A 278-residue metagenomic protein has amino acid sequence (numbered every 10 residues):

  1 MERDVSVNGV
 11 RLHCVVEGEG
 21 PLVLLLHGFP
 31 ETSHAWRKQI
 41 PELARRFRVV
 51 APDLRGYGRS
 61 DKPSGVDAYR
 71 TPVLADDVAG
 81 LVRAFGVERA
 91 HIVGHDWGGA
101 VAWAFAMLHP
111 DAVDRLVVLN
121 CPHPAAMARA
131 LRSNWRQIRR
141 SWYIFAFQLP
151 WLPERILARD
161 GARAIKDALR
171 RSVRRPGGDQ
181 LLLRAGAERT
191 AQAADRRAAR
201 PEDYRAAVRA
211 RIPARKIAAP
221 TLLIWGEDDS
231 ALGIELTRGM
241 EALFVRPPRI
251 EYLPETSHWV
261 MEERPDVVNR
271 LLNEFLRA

Functional and structural regions predicted by a protein language model:
M1-R11: N-terminal cap/lid segment of alpha/beta-hydrolase-fold proteins
S6-N8, E17-G18, L43, R215-I217: Short, flexible hinge/linker loops that cap or flank conserved catalytic cores
V10-L12, L22, V50, Y57-V93 (+2 more regions): Flexible "cap/lid" subdomain of the alpha/beta-hydrolase fold that forms the substrate-access gate
H13-D61, L81: Conserved HGGG/HGGXW glycine-rich cap/lid loop of the alpha/beta-hydrolase fold
G28, R70, E263-R264: Active-site helix-initiating loop/hinge in glycosyltransferases
H34, K38, D61, A104 (+2 more regions): Generic recognition of short, well-ordered alpha-helical segments
A35, D77, V267, L271: Charged catalytic carboxylate motif
T256-P265, N269: Catalytic histidine-centered segment of alpha/beta-hydrolase-like enzymes
